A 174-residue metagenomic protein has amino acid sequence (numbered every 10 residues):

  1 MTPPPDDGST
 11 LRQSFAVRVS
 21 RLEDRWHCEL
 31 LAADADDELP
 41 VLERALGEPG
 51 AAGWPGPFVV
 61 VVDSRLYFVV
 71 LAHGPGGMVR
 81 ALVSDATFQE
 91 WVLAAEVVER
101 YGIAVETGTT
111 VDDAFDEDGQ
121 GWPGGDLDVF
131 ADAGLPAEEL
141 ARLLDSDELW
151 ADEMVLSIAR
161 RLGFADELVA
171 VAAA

Functional and structural regions predicted by a protein language model:
M1-S20, V169-A174: Actinobacteria-biased recognition of intrinsically disordered, low-complexity terminal regions
P4-L11, D24-E90: Compact, well-ordered interaction domains used in eukaryotic information-processing assemblies
L11, F15-A16, G53-P55, L82 (+3 more regions): Sparse, context-dependent recognition of short Cys/His-centered cofactor- or disulfide-binding micro-motifs
A16-R18, V60, A81, V97: Generic structural hydrophobic/aromatic packing signal, biased to beta-strands
V17, R21, A45, F130-A133: Amphipathic, alpha-helical segments enriched in basic
E90-A174: Charged, compositionally biased boundary regions
